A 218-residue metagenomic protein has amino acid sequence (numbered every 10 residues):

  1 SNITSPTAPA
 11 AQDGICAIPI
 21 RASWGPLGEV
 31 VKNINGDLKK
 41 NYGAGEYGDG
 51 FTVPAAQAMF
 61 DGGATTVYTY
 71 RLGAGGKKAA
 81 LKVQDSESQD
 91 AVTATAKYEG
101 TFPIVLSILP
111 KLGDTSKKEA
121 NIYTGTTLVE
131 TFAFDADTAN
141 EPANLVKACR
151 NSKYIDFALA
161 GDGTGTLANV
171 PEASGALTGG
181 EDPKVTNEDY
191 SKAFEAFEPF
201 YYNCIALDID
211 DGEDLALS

Functional and structural regions predicted by a protein language model:
S1-S218: Surface-exposed assembly/interface segments
